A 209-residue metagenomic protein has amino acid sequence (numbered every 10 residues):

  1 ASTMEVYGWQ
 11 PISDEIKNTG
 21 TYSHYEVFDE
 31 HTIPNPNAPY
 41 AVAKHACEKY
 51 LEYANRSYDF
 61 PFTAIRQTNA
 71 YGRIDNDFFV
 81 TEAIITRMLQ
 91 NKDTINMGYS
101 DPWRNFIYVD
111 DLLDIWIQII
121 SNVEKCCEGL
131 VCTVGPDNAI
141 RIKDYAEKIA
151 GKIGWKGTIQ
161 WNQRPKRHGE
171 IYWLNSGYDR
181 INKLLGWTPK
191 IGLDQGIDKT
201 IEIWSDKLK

Functional and structural regions predicted by a protein language model:
A1-S2, N37, R66-T68, D101 (+1 more regions): Active-site beta-alpha turn of Rossmann-fold NAD(P)-dependent dehydrogenases/reductases
E5-A64, D75-N76: Catalytic helix-loop patch of NAD(P)-dependent Rossmann-fold dehydrogenases
V6-Y7, A70-G72, L112: Conserved sequence/active-site signature of Rossmann-fold short-chain dehydrogenase/reductase
G8-Q10, R73-D75, I142-K143, E170: A short beta-to-alpha transition loop/helix N-cap that caps and shapes the active-site region
N35, R73, N105-Y108: Residues at the N-terminus of a long alpha-helix
L89-K209: C-terminal substrate-binding subdomain of Rossmann-fold SDR/epimerase-dehydratase oxidoreductases
